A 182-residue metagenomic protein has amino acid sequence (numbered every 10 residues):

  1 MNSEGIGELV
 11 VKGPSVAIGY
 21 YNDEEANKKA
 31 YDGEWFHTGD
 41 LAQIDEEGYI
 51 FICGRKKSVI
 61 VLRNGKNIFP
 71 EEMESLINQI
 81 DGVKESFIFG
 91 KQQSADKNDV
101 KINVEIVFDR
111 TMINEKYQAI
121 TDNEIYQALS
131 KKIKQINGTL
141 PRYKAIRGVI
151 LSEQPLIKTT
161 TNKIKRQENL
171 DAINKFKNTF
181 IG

Functional and structural regions predicted by a protein language model:
N2-R63, N67-P70: Conserved ATP-binding/catalytic segment of the ANL
T38, R63, Q127, T159-T161: Ser/Thr-glycine-rich phosphate-binding loops at phosphate-binding pockets of nucleotides, nucleotide cofactors
L41, E46, I80-R110: C-terminal boundary motif of the adenylate-forming
Y49-C53, S58-V59, D99-V100, R166-I173: AMP-dependent adenylate-forming
N67, D81-E85, R110-L151: Conserved C-terminal helical docking segment of ANL/AMP-forming enzymes that engages the acyl-acceptor during
F87-G90, K134-G182: Conserved C-terminal "lid"/linker of ANL adenylate-forming enzymes
